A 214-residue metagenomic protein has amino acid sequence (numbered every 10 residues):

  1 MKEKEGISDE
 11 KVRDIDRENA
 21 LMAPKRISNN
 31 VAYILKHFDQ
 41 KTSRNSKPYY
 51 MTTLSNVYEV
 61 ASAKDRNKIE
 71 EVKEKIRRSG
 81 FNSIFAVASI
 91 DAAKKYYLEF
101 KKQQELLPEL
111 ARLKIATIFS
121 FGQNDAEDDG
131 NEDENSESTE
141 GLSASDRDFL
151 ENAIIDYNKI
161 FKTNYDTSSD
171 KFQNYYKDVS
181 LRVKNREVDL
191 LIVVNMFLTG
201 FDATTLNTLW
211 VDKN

Functional and structural regions predicted by a protein language model:
M1-E18: N-terminal accessory segments
I7-V12, K73-E74, F197-F201: Short amphipathic alpha-helical segments, especially helix-boundary/capping motifs
E18-L190: Conserved C-terminal RecA-like helicase domain
L21-K25, L209-N214: Alpha-helix capping and helix-loop boundary segments enriched in small/acidic/polar residues
L190-K213: A short beta-strand element within the Helicase C-terminal
